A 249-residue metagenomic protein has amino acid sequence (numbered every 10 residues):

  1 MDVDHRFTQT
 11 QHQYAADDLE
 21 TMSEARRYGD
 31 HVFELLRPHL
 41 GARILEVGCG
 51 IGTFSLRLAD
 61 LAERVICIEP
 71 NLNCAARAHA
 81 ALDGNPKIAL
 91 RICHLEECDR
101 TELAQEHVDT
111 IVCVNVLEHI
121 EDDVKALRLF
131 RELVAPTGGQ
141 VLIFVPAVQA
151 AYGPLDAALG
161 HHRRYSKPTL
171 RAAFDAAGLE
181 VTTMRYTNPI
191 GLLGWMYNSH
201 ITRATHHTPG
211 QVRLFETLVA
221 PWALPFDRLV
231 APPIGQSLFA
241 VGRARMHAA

Functional and structural regions predicted by a protein language model:
M1-V114, V124-L127, P221, P233-L238 (+1 more regions): Conserved N-terminal segment of class I S-adenosyl-L-methionine
S23, L90, P189-A249: A C-terminal cap/extension of S-adenosyl-L-methionine-dependent methyltransferases that defines the acceptor-substrate
L82, V134, F174: Conserved hydrophobic residues forming the short capping helix/wall of the S-adenosyl-L-methionine
V114-L117, F144: Residues lining the SAM
V124-Q140: A short glycine-rich, Lys/Arg-flanked "PGG" loop and its adjoining helix->strand segment in the class I
V141-R163, K167-D175: Short, glycine-/aromatic-enriched active-site segment of Class I SAM-dependent methyltransferases
L179-P189: Conserved S-adenosyl-L-methionine
